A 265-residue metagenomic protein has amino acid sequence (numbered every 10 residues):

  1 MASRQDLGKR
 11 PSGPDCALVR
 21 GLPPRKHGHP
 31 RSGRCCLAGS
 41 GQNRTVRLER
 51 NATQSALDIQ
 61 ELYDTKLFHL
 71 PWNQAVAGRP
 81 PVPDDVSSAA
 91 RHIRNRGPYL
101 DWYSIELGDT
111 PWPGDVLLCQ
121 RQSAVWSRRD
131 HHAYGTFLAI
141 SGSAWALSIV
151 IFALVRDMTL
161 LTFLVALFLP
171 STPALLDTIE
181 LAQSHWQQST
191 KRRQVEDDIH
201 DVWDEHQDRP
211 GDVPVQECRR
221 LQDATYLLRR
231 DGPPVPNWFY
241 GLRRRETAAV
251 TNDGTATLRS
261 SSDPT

Functional and structural regions predicted by a protein language model:
A2-R50, H132-Q187: Alpha-helical transmembrane segments and their immediate juxtamembrane boundary regions in integral membrane proteins
C36-V86: Membrane-interface amphipathic/juxtamembrane segments adjacent to transmembrane helices
D58, L62-T65, V116-C119, S123-W126 (+4 more regions): Charged, amphipathic alpha-helical oligomerization/scaffolding segments
N73-P111: Short, non-transmembrane cytosolic segments of multipass membrane proteins
V76-P81, D115-Q122, V215-R230: Membrane-proximal soluble regions of multi-pass membrane proteins
G97-Y134: Membrane-proximal, non-transmembrane alpha-helical segments
R128, H132-G135, A139, W203 (+1 more regions): Long, hydrophobic, amphipathic alpha-helical segments used as structural scaffolds
A182-S260, T265: Cytosolic/matrix-facing juxtamembrane and C-terminal tails of multi-pass cellular membrane proteins
